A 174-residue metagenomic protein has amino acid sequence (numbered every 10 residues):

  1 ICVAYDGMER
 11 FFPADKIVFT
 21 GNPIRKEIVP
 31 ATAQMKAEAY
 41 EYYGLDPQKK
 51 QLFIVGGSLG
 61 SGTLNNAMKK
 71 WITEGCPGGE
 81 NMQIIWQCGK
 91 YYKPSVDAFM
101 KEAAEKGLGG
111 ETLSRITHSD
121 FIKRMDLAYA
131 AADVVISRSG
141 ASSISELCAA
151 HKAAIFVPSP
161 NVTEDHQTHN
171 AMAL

Functional and structural regions predicted by a protein language model:
I1-A37, Y42-L45: Active-site-proximal region of nucleotide-activated glycan assembly enzymes, centered on histidine/acidic-rich loops
V3-Y5, G56, C88, S137 (+1 more regions): Short beta-strand/turn micro-motifs composed of small residues that flank or help shape donor/cofactor-binding pockets
G7-K16, D97, A128, L147: Short loop/helix-cap segments at secondary-structure boundaries that form the rim of catalytic
F12-K16, E80, T112, A150-H151: Short, structured coil segments at secondary-structure junctions
F19-T20, S119, V157: Hydrophobic residues at beta-strand termini and immediately following loops that shape nucleotide-binding pockets
I24-K26, S58-G60, K90-Y91, S159-T163: Short histidine/acidic/glycine/proline-rich micro-motifs that form metal- and phosphate-coordinating active-site loops
Q34-E41, L45-V135, T168-M172: Donor-nucleotide binding loops and adjacent catalytic segments primarily of GT-B fold Leloir glycosyltransferases
M125-H166: A donor-sugar binding/catalytic signature common to diverse glycosyltransferases and related nucleotide-sugar
